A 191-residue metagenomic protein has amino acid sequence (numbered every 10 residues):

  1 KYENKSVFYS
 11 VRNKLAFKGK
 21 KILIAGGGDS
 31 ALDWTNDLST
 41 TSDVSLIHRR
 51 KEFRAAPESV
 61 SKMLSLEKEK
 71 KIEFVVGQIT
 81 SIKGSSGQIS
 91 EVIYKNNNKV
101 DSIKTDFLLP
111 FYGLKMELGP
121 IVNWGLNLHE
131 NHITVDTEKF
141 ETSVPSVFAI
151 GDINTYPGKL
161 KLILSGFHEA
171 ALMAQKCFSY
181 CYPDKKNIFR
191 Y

Functional and structural regions predicted by a protein language model:
K1, R190-Y191: Short, intrinsically disordered, charge-balanced linker/junction segments flanking boundaries in proteins
K1-E3, I163: Glycine/serine-rich phosphate-binding loop and adjoining beta1-alpha1 elements at the start of nucleotide-handling
V7, K71-E73, V147: Short, conserved active-site loop motifs that form the nucleotide-linked donor/cofactor pocket
Y9-A56, K99-D101, G113-P120, E138-K185: Rossmann-like dinucleotide/flavin-binding elements
S39-T137, K186-R190: A Rossmann-like FAD-binding core segment of flavoenzymes
